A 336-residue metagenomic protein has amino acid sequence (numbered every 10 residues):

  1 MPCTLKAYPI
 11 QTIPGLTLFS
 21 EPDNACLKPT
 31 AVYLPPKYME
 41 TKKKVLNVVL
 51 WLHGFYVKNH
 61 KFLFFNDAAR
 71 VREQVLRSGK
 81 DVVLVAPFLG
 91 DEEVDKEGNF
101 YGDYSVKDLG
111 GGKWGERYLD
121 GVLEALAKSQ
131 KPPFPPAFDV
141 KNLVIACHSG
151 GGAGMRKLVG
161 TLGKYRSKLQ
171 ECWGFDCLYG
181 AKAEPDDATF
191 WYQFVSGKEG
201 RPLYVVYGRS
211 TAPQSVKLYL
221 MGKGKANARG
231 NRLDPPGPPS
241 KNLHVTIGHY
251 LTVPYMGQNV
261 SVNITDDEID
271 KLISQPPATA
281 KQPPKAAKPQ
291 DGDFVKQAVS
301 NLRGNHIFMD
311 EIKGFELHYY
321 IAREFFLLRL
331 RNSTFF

Functional and structural regions predicted by a protein language model:
M1-V48, V82, W191-Y192, R232-K241 (+3 more regions): A domain-start/cap signature at the N-terminus of enzymes
K43-V45, N59-F65, D95-F100, R156-L158 (+2 more regions): Short, solvent-exposed loop/turn and secondary-structure capping segments
K44-V48, G79-L84, D139-N142, Y165-E171 (+1 more regions): Loop/turn elements at helix/coil->beta-strand transitions in domains of secreted/extracellular proteins
V48, G54-K128: Active-site machinery of serine-nucleophile hydrolases
P135-S149: Alpha/beta-hydrolase fold nucleophile elbow
G152-G163: Short glycine-enriched nucleophile-adjacent loop and the immediately C-terminal alpha-helix near the catalytic center
K164-P283, A287-K313: The feature captures the conserved acid-bearing segment of alpha/beta-hydrolase catalytic domains
L317-F336: Catalytic active-site module of serine/aspartate enzymes centered on a nucleophile-bearing elbow/loop
